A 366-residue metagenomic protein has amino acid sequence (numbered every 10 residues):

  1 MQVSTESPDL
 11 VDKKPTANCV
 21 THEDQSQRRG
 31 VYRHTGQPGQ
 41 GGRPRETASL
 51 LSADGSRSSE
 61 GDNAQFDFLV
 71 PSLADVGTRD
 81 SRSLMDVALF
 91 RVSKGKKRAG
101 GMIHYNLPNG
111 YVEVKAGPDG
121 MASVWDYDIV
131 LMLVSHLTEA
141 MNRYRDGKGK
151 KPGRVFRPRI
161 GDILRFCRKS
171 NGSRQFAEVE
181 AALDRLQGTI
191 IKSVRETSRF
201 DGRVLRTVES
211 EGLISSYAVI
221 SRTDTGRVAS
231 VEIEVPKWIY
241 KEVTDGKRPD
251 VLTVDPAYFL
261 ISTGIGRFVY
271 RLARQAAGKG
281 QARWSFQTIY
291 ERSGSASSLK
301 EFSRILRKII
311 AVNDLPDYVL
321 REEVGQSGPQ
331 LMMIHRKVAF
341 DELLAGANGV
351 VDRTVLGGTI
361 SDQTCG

Functional and structural regions predicted by a protein language model:
Q2-G366: Charged, alpha-helix-forming regions
